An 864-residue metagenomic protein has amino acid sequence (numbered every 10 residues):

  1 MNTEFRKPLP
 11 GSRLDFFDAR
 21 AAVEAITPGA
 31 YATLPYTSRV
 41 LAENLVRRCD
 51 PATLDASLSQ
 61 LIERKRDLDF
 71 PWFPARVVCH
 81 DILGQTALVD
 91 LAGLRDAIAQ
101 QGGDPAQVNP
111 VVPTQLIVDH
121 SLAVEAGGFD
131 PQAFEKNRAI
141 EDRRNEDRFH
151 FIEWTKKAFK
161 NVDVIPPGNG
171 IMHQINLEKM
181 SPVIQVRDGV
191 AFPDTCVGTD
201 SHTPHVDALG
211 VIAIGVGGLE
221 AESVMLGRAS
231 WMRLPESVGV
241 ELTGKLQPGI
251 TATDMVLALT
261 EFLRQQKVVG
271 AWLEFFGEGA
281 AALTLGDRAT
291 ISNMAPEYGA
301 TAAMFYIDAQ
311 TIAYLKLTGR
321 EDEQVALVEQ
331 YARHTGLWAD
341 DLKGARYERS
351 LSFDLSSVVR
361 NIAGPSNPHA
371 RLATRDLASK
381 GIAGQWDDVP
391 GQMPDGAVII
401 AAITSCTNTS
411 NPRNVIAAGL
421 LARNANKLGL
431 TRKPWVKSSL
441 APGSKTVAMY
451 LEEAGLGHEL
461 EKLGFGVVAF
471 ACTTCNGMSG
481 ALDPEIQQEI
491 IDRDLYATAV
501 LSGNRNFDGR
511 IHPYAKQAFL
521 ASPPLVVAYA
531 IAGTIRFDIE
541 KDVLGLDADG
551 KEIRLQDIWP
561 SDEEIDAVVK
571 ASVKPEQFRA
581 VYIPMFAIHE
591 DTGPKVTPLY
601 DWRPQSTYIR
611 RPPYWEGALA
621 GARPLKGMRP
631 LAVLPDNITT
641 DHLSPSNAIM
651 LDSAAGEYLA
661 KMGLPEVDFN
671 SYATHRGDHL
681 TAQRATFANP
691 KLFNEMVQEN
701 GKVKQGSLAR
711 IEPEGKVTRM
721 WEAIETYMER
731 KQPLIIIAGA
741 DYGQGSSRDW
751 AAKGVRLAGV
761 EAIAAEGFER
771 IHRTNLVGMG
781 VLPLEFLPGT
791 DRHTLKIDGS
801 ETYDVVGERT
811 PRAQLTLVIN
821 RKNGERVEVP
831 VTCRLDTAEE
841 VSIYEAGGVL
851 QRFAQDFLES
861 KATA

Functional and structural regions predicted by a protein language model:
M1-R76, A87, Q115, V829: Acidic/polar, glycine-rich intrinsically disordered N-terminal extensions of enzymes
T37, I184-A332, W338, N414 (+4 more regions): Mobile "lid/hinge" segments at catalytic clefts and subdomain interfaces of large enzymes
D50-T243, T253-L257, R360-A363, L377-A471 (+9 more regions): Long, structured ligand/cofactor-binding scaffold of large enzymes
F73, A92-D147, A280-A383, E540-D601 (+4 more regions): Terminal amphipathic helices with adjacent charged low-complexity linkers/tails
F276-L283, N504, I724-E769: Extracellular/luminal Protease-associated
D547-D562, V568, H772-I843: Acidic, glycine-rich flexible loop/linker segments
T597-D668: Segments forming glycine/polar-rich beta-alpha architectures that bind adenosine-containing cofactors
